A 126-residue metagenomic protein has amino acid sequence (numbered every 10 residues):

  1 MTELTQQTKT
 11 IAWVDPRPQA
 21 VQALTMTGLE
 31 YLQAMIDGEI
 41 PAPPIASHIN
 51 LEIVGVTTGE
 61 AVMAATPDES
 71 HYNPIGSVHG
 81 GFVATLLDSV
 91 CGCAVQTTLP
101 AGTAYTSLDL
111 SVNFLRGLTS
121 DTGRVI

Functional and structural regions predicted by a protein language model:
M1-I126: Terminal targeting signals and extreme-terminal segments of soluble enzymes
